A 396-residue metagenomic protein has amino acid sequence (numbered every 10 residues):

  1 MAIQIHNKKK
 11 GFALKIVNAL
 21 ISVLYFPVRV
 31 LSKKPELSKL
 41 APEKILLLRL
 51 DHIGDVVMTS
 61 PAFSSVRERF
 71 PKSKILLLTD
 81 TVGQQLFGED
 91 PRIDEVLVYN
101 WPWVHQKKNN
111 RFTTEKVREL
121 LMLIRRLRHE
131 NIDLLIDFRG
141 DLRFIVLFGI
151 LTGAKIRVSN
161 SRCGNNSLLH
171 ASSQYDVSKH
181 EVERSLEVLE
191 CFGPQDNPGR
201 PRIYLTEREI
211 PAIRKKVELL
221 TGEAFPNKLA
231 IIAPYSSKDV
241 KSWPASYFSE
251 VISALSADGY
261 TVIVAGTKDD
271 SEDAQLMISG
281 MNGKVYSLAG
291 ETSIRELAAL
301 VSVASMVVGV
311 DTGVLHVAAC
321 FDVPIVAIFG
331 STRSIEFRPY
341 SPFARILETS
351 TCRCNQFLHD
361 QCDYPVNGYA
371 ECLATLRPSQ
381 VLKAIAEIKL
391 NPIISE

Functional and structural regions predicted by a protein language model:
M1-E396: Catalytic machinery of carbohydrate-active enzymes, primarily nucleotide-sugar-dependent glycosyltransferases
